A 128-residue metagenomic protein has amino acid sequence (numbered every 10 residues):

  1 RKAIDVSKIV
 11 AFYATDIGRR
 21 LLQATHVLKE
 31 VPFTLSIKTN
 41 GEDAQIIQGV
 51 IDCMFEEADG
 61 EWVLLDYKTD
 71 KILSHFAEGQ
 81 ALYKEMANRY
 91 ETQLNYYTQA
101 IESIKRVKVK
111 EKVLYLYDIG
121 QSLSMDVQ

Functional and structural regions predicted by a protein language model:
R1-Q128: Structural signature of nuclease core domains in nucleic-acid processing machines
